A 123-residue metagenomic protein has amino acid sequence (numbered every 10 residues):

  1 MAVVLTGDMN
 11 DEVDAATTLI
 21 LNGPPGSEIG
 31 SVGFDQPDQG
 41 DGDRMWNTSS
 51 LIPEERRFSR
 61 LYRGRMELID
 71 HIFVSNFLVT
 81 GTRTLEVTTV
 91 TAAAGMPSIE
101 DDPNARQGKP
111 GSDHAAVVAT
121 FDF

Functional and structural regions predicted by a protein language model:
M1-V4, M9-F123: Metal-dependent phosphoester-hydrolase catalytic domains
